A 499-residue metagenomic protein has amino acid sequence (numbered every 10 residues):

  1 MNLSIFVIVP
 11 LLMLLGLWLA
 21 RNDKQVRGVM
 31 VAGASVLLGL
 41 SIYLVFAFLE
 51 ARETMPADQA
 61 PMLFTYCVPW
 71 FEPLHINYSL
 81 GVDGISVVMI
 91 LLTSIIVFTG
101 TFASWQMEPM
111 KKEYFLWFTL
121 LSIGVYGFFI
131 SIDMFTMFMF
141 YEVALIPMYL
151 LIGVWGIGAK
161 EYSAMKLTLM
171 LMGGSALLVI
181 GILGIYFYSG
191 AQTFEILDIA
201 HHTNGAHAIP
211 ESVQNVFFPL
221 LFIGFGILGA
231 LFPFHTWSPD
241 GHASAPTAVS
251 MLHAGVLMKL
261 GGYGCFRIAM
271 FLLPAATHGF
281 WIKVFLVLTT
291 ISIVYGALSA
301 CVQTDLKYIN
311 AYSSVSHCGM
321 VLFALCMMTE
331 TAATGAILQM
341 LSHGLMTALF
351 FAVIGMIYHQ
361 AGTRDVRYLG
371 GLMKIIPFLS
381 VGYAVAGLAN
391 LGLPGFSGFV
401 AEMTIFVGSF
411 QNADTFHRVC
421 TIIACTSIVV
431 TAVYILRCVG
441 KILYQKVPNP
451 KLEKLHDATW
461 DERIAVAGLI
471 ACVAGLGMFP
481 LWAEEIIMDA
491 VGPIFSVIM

Functional and structural regions predicted by a protein language model:
M1-N2, L17-F102, Q106-L116, Q192-T193 (+2 more regions): Transmembrane helix-loop-helix hairpins at membrane boundaries of multipass inner-membrane proteins
N2-L3, L252-K259, E462-V466: Select subsegments of transmembrane alpha-helices in polytopic membrane proteins, especially boundary-proximal
S4-L19, V31-F46, I90-S104, L121-I123 (+5 more regions): Central hydrophobic cores of alpha-helical transmembrane segments in multi-pass inner-membrane proteins across all
D23-S35, Y162-G174, I376-V381, T459-G468: Alpha-helical transmembrane segments and their helix-start/interface "positive-inside/aromatic belt" motifs in integral
A32-E50, L171-L183, L379, Y383-L391 (+2 more regions): Hydrophobic alpha-helical membrane-insertion segments
T99-W105, I123-F135, M148-K441: Hydrophobic transmembrane alpha-helices and their helix-loop junctions in integral membrane proteins
E142: Short phosphate-coordinating micro-motif centered on Lys-Gly-acidic
I376-F378, I435-M499: Cytoplasmic/organellar membrane-interface segments at the starts of transmembrane helices in multi-pass inner-membrane
